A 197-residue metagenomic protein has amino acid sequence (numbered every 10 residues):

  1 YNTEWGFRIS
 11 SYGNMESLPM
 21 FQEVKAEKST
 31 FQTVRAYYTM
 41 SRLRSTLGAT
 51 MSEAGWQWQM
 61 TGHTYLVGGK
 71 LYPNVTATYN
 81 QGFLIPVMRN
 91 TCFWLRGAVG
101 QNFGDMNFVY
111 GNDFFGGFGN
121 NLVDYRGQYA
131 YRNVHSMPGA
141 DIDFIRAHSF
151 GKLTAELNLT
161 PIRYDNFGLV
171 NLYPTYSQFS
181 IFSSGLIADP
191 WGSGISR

Functional and structural regions predicted by a protein language model:
G6-L172, I181, D189-W191: C-terminal outer-membrane beta-barrel translocator/porin domains of Gram-negative envelope proteins and their
Y176-Q178: Alpha-helical scaffolds flanking conserved acidic
S193-R197: C-terminal beta-signal and terminal closure region of outer-membrane beta-barrel proteins
